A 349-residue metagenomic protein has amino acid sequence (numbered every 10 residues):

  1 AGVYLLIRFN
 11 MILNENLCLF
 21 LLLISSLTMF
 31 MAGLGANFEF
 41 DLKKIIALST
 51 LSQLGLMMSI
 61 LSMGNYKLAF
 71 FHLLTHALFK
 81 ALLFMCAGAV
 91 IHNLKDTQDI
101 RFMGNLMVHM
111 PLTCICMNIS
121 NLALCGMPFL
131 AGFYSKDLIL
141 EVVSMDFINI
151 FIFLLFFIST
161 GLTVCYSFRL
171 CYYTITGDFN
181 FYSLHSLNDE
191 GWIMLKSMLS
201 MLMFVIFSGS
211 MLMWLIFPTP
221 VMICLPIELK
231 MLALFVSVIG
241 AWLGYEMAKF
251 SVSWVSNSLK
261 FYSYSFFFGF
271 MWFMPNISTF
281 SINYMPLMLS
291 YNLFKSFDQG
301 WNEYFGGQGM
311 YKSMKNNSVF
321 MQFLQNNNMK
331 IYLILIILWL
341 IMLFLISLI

Functional and structural regions predicted by a protein language model:
A1-I349: Core, highly hydrophobic multi-pass alpha-helical transmembrane subunits of bioenergetic inner membranes
